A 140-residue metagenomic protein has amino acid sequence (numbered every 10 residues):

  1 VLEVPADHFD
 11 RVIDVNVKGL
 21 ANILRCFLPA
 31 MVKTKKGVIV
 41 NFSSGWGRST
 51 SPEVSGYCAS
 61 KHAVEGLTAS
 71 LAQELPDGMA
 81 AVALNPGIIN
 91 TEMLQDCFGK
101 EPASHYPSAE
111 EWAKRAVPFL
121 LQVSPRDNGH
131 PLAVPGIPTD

Functional and structural regions predicted by a protein language model:
V1, P5-D10: Substrate-binding pocket helix/loop in short-chain dehydrogenase/reductase
V4, T50-C58, S70: Active-site loop-to-helix junction immediately N-terminal to the catalytic Tyr of the SDR YXXXK motif in Rossmann-fold
L24, S60: Active-site helix of classical SDR
C26-K35: A short helix-coil junction within the Rossmann-fold of NAD(P)-dependent oxidoreductases
S44: Residue(s) in the substrate-gating loop at a strand-loop-helix junction that position the organic substrate next
S49, S70-M79: Active-site-adjacent segment of SDR/Rossmann-fold oxidoreductases
D77-M79, A83-L84, T91, K100-D140: C-terminal helical subdomain
